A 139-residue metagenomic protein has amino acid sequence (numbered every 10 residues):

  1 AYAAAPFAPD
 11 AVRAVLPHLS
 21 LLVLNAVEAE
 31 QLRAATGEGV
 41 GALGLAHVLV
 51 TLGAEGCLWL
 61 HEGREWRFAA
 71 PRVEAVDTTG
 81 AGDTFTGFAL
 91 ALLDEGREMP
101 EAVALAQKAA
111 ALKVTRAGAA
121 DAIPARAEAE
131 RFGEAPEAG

Functional and structural regions predicted by a protein language model:
A1-G39, E55-C57: Conserved beta-alpha-beta core of the PfkB/ribokinase-like small-molecule kinase fold
T36-G139: Conserved phosphate-binding/catalytic region of the ribokinase-like
